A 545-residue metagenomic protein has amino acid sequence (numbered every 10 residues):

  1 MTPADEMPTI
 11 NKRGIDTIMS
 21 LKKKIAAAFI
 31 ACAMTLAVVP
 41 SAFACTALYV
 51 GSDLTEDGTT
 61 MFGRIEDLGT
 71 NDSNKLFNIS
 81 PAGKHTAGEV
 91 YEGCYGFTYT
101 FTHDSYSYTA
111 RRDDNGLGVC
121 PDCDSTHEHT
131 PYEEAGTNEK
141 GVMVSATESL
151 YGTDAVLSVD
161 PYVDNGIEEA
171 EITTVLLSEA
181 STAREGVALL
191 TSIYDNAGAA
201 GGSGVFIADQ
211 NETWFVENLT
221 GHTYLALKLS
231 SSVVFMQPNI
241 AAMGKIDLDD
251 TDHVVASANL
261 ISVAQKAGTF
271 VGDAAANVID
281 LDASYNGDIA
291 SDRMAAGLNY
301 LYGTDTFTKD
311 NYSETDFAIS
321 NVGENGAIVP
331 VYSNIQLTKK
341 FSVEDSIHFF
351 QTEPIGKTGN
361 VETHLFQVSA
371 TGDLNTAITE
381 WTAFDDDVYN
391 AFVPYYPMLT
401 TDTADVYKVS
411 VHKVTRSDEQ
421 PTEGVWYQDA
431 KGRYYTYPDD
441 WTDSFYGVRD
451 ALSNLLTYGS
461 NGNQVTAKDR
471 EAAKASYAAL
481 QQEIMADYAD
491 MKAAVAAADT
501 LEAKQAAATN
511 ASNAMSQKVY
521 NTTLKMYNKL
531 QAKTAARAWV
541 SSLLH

Functional and structural regions predicted by a protein language model:
M1-I18: Short, Lys/Arg-enriched N-terminal segments with co-localized hydrophobic residues within the first ~10-30 amino acids
I18-F29: Bacterial N-terminal signal peptides that target proteins for export
A31-A37: Bacterial N-terminal signal peptides
V39-A44: Sec/Tat signal peptide C-region and signal peptidase I cleavage site
C45-E168, L189-D316: A contiguous strand-loop segment
D292, A296, Y300-T358, V448-N454 (+3 more regions): Accessory, solvent-exposed terminal regions and/or long lumenal/extracellular loops of proteins
F317-S417: Long, well-ordered mid-to-C-terminal structural blocks that present hydrophobic/aromatic surfaces
D387-V388, P397-H545: Charged low-complexity "KEKE/polyampholyte" interaction tracts
